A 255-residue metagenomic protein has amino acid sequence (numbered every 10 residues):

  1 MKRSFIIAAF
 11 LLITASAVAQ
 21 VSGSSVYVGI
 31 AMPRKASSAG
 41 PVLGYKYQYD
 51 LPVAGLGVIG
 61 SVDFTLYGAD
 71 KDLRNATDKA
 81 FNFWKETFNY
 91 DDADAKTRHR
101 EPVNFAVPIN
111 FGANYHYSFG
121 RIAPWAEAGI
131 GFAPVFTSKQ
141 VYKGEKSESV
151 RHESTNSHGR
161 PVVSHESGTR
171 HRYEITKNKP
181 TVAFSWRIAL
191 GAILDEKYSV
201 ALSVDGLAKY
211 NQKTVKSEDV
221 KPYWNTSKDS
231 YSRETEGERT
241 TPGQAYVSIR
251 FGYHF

Functional and structural regions predicted by a protein language model:
M1-S4, A19: Positively charged n-region of N-terminal signal peptides that target proteins for export
F5-A9: Sec-dependent signal peptide hydrophobic core
I13-A19: Sec/Tat signal peptide C-region and signal peptidase I cleavage site
A19-V58, T65, A69-D72, D78 (+1 more regions): Short glycine/proline- and aromatic-enriched beta-strand/turn motifs that initiate or cap beta-hairpins
V28-I30, L43-Y49, V62-F64, I109-Y117 (+4 more regions): Residues on the lipid-exposed face of transmembrane beta-strands in outer-membrane beta-barrel proteins
G29-S37, Y67-A106, A133-R187, Y210-S248: Extracellular/periplasm-exposed beta-strand and loop segments of Gram-negative cell-envelope proteins, dominated by
V53-V58, R121-I122, E196-V200: Repeated loop/turn-to-beta-strand initiation elements of outer-membrane beta-barrel proteins
R98-V103, A113-R121: Helix-adjacent hinge/juxtasegments
